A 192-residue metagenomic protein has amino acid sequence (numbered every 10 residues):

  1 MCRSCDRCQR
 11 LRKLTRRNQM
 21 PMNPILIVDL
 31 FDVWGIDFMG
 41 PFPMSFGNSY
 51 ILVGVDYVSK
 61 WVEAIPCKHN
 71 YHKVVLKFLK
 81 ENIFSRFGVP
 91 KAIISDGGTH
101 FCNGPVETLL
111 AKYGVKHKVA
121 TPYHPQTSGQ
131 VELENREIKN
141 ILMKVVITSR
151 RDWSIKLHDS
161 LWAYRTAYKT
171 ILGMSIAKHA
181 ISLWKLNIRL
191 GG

Functional and structural regions predicted by a protein language model:
M1-G192: Integrase module of LTR retroelements
